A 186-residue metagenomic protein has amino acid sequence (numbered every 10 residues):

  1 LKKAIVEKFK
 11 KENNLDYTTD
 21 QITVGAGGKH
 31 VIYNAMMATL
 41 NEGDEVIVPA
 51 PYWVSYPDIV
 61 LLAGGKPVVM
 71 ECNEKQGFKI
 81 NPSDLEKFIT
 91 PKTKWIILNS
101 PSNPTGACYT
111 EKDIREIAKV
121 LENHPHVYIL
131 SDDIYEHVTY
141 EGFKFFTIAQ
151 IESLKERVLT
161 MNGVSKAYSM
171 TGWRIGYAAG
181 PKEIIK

Functional and structural regions predicted by a protein language model:
L1-G27, V31-N34: N-terminal small-domain helix-loop-helix segment of the aminotransferase-like
D16-I22, E42-E45, K92, K155-V158: Short acidic capping loops at alpha-helix termini that bridge into adjacent secondary structure
A38-V60: Conserved PLP-anchoring active-site segment centered on the Schiff-base-forming lysine
D44, G65, L121-Y128, L154-E156: A short helix->loop->beta-strand "cap" motif at the edges of active sites that frequently abuts
L62-V68: A short helix-loop-beta submotif of the ANL/AMP-binding
N73-E141: Active-site phosphate-binding strand-loop segment of PLP-dependent enzymes
Q150-K186: Conserved core segment of the aminotransferase class I/II
